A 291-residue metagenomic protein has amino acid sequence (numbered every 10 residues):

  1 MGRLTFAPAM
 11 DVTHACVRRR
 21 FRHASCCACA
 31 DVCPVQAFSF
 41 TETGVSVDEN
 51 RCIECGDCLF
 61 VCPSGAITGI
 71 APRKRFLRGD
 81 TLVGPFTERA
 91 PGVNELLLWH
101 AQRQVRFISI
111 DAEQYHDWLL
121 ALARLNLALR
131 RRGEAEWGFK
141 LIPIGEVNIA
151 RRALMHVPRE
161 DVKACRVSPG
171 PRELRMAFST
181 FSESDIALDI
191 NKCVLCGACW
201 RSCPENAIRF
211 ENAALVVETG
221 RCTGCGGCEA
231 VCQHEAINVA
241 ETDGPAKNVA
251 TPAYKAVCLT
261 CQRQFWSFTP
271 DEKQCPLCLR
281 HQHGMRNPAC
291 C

Functional and structural regions predicted by a protein language model:
M1-D31, F40, F60, S64-R221 (+2 more regions): Non-ligating segments of multi-cofactor redox enzymes
S46-T68: An N-terminal, globular interaction/scaffold subdomain
N248-P252: Accessory, usually C-terminal, subdomains that scaffold auxiliary metal cofactors
